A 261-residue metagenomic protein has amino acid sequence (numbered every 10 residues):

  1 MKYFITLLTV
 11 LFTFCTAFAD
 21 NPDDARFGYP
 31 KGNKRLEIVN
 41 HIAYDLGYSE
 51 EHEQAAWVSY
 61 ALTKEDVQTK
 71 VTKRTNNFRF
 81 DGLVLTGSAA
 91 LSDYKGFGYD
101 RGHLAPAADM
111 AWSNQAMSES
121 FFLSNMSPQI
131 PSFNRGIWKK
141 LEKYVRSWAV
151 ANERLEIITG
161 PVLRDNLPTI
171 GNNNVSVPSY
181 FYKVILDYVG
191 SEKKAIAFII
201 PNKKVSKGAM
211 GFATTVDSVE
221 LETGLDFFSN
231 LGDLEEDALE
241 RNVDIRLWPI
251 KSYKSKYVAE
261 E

Functional and structural regions predicted by a protein language model:
F4-T13: Sec-dependent N-terminal signal peptides
C15-E261: Domain-level detector for secreted/extracellular nuclease and nuclease-toxin modules, and for the ENPP-like C-terminal
